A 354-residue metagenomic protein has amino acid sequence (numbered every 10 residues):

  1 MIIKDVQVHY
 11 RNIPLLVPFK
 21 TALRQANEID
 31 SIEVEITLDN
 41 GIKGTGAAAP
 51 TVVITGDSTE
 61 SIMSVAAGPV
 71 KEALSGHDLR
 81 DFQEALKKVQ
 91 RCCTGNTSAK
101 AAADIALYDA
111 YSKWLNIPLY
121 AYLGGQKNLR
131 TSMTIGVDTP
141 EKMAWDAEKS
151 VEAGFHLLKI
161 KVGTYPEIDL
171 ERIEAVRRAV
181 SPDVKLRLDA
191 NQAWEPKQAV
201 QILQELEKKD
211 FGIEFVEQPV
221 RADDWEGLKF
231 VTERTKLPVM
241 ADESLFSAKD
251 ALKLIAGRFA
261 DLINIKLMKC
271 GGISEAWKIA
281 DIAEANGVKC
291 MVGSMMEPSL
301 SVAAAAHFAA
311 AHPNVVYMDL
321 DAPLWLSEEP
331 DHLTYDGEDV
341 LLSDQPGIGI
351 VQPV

Functional and structural regions predicted by a protein language model:
M1-T45, A49-T55, L326-E328: Structured beta-strand/loop patches that form or line metal/cofactor-binding pockets in enzymes
I3, V34, G41, A103 (+9 more regions): Conserved, mostly hydrophobic/aromatic
K4-L15, I29-S31, M295-V354: Flexible C-terminal active-site loop/helix
D5-Q7, T37-W114: Metal- or metallocofactor-binding catalytic centers and their adjacent structured scaffolds across diverse enzyme
A48-G56, R130, T134-D138, S294: Glycine-rich phosphate/pyrophosphate-binding beta-alpha loops
K113-G136: N-terminal small/glycine-rich loop or linker at the start of catalytic domains across soluble metabolic enzymes
N128-K142, N191, E195-P196, M240: Active-site mouth loops of central-metabolism enzymes
I160, E167-S301, S327-P330, Y335-E338: Catalytic core of soluble alpha/beta enzymes
